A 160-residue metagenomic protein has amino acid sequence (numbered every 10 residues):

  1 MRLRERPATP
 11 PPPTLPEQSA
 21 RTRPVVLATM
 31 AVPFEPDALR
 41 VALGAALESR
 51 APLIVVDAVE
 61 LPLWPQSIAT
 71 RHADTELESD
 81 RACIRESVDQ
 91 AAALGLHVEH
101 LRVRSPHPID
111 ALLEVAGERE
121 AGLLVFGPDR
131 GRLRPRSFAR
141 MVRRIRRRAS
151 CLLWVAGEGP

Functional and structural regions predicted by a protein language model:
M1-A20, A92-L124, P160: Structural beta-alpha unit
T14-A69, L96-E99, R148, E158: Small/aliphatic-rich secondary-structure junction motif
R40-A42, A111-V115, R140-M141: A short acidic, amphipathic alpha-helical/loop segment
A46, A91, A116, I145-R146: A generic structural signal for well-ordered alpha-helical segments
T70-D74, G117-R119, V142-R144: Short, hinge-like loop/turn segments at secondary-structure boundaries
H72-C83: A short acidic, glycine-rich active-site loop that binds or catalyzes chemistry on phosphate/adenosine moieties
L123-R148, P160: Glycine-rich, Arg-bearing micro-motifs that act as flexible, cationic patches
